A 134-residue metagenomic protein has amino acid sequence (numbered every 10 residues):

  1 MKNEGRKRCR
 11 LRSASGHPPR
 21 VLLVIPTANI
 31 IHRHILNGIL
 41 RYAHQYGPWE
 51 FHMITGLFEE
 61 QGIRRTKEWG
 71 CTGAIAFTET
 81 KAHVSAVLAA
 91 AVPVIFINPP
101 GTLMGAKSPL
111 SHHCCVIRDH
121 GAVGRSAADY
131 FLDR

Functional and structural regions predicted by a protein language model:
M1-I75, H83-R134: Bacterial carbohydrate/catabolite-sensing allosteric modules
